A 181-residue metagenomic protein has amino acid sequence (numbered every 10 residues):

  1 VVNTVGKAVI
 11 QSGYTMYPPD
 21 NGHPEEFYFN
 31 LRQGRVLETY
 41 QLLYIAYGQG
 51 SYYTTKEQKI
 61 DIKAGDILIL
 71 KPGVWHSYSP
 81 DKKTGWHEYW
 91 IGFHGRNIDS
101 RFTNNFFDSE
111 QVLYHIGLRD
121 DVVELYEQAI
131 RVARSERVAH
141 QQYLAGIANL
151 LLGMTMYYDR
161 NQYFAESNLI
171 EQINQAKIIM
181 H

Functional and structural regions predicted by a protein language model:
V1, V36-L37, I45, I62 (+3 more regions): A generic fold-level signal
V1-H23, I67-E136, L152-R160: A hydrophobic/aromatic-rich effector-binding and dimerization subdomain of bacterial HTH-type transcriptional regulators
V1-Y53, Q58: Generic protein-terminus/edge-of-domain signal
Y44-A46, M156, I178-H181: Short, locally clustered residues in the helix-turn-helix/winged-helix DNA-binding domain
T54-E57, R134-V138, R160-F164: Short, flexible helix-adjacent loops and helix caps
K56-K71: Short acidic-glycine-tyrosine-enriched beta hairpin
R119-Q128, L144-A148, N161-H181: A short, Lys/Arg-enriched amphipathic alpha-helix from helix-turn-helix/homeodomain DNA-binding modules
